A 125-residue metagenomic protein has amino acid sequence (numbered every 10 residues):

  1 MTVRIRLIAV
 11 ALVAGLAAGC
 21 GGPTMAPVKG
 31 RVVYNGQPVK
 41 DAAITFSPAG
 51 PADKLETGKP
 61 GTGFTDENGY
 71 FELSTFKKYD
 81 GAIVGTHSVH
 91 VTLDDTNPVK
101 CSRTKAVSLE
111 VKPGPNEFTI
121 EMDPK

Functional and structural regions predicted by a protein language model:
M1-G19: Sec-dependent bacterial lipoprotein signal peptides
C20-K125: Beta-strand-dominated extracellular/periplasmic modules and repeats in secreted or surface-exposed proteins
